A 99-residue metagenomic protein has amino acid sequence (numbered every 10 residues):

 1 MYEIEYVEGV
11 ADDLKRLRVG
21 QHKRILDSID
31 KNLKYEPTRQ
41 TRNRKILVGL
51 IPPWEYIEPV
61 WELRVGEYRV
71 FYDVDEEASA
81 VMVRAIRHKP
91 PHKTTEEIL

Functional and structural regions predicted by a protein language model:
M1-E67, E76-A80, P90-L99: Basic, Lys/Arg-enriched alpha-helical interface segments
Y72: Short, charged interaction patches at domain edges and termini
